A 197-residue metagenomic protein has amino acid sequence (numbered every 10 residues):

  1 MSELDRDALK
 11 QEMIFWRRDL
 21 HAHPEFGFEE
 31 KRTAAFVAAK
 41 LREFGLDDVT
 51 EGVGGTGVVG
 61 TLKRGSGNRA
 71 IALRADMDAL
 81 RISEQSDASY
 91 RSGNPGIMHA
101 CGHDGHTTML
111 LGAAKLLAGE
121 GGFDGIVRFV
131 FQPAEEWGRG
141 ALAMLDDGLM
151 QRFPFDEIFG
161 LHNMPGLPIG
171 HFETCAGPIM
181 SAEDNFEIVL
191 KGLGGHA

Functional and structural regions predicted by a protein language model:
S2-H99, D104, T108-F123: Acidic/His- and Gly-rich active-site-bordering loop/insert found across diverse amide/peptide-bond hydrolases
V58-V59, L80-I82, S86-M98, G105 (+1 more regions): Histidine/acidic-residue-rich, glycine-tolerant segments that coordinate divalent metal ions
